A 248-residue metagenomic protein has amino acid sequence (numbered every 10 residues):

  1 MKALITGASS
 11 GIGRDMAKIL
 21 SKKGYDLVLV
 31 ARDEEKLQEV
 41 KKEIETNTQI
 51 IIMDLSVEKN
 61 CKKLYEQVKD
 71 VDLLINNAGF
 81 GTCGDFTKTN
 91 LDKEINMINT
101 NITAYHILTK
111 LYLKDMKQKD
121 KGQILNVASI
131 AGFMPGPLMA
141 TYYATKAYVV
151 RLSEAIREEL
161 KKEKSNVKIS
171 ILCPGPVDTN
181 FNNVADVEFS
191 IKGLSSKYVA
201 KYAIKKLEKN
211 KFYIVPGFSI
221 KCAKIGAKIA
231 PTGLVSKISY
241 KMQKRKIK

Functional and structural regions predicted by a protein language model:
S9-S10: Conserved glycine-rich cofactor-binding loop
I52-K63, L91: The beta1-alpha1 cofactor-binding region of Rossmann-like NAD(H)/NADP(H)-dependent oxidoreductases
N77-T82: Conserved NAD(P)H cofactor-binding loop of Rossmann-fold oxidoreductase domains
D85-T87, K93-I98: Substrate-binding pocket helix/loop in short-chain dehydrogenase/reductase
T109, T145: Active-site helix of classical SDR
S129: Residue(s) in the substrate-gating loop at a strand-loop-helix junction that position the organic substrate next
I171, E188-K224: C-terminal helical subdomain
